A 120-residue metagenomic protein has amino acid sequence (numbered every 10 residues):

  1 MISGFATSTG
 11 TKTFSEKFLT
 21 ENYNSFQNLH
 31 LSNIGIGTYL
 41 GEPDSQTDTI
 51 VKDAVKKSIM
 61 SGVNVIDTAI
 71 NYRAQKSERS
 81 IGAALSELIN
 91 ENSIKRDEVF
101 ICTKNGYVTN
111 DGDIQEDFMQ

Functional and structural regions predicted by a protein language model:
M1-F100: N-terminal binding-site loop/beta-alpha segment at the start of enzyme catalytic domains that lines or forms
D44, T109-D111: Residue-level signal for secondary-structure boundary sites
T49, G112-Q120: Glycine/proline-rich, positively charged, aromatic-decorated active-site loop/lid region on the catalytic face
T103-V108: Substrate-binding cleft and catalytic face of glycoside hydrolase catalytic domains, especially the flexible beta-alpha
